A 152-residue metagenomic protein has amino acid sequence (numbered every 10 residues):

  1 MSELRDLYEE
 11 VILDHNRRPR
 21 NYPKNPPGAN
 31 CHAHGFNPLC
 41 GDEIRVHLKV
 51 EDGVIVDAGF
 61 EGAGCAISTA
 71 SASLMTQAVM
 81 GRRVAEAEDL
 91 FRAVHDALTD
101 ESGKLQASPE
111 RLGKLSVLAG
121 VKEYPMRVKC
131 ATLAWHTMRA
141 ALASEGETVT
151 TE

Functional and structural regions predicted by a protein language model:
M1-Y22, P26, R82-E152: C-terminal binding/interaction regions
R18-G59: Structured beta-strand/loop patches that form or line metal/cofactor-binding pockets in enzymes
F36, C40, I67, E123-C130: Secondary-structure capping and boundary motifs in well-ordered enzyme cores
V54, S73, K114-L118: A short small-residue
G62-T69: Short, thiol/selenol-centered motifs that function as redox-active sites or metal-ligating centers
T69-A70, D89: Alpha-helical macromolecular-interaction surfaces
S71-V84: Alpha-helical support elements that line or immediately flank enzyme active sites and cofactor-binding pockets
